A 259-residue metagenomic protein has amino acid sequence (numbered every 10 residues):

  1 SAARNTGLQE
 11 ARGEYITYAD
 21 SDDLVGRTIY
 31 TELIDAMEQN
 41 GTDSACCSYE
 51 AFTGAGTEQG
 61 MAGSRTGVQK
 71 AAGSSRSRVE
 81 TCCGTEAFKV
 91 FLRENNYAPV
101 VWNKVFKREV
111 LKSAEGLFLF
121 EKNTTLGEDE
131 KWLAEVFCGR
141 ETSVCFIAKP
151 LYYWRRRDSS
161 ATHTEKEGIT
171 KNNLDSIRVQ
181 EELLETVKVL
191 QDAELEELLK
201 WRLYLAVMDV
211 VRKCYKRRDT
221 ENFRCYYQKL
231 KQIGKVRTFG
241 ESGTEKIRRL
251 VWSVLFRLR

Functional and structural regions predicted by a protein language model:
S1, V101, E197-L199, E245 (+1 more regions): Short alpha-helical segments used as structural interaction elements across diverse proteins
S1-R178, E182-V189: Nucleotide-sugar donor-binding/catalytic module of glycosyltransferases that assemble extracellular/cell-envelope
R76, K213-R259: Membrane-interface aromatic/basic loop that binds lipid-linked glycans or pyrophosphate carriers, typified by
K171-D175, E194-R202: Residues within HEAT/ARM-like alpha-solenoid scaffolds
R178-E185, L205, Q228, Q232: Generic structural signal for well-ordered, non-membrane alpha-helices
V179-E197, R248-R259: Long, charge-rich low-complexity segments
V187-L190, V210-R218: Secondary-structure edge/capping motif, primarily at the C-terminal ends of alpha-helices and the immediately following
K200-R212: Amphipathic alpha-helical repeat scaffolds of TPR domains
